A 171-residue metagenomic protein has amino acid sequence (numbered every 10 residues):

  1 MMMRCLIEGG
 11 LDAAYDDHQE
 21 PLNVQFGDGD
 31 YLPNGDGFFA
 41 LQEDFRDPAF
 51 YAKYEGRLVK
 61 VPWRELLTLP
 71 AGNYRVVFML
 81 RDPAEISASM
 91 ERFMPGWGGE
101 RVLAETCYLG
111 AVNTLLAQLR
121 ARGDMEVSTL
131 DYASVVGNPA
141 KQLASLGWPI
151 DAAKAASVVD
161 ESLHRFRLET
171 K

Functional and structural regions predicted by a protein language model:
M1-Y54, R165-E169: PAPS-dependent sulfotransferase catalytic core
I7, I86, I150, V158-V159: Weak global preference for isoleucine
A14, P70, K154-V158: Short linear functional motifs in flexible/disordered or boundary regions
Q19, A133, A156-V158: Residue-level "edge-of-site" marker
G27-G29, L130, V159-E161: Intrinsic-disorder/low-complexity regions
G56-A153: PAPS-dependent sulfotransferase catalytic domain
K154-K171: C-terminal accessory extensions appended to soluble enzyme cores
